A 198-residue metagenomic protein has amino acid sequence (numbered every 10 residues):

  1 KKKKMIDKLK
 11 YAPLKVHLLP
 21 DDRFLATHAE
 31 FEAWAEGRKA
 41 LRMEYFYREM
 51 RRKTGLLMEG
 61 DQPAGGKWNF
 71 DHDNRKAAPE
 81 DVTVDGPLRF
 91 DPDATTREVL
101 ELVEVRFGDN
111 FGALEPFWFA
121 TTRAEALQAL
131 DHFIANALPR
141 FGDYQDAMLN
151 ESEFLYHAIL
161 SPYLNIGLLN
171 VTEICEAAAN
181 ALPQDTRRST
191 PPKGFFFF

Functional and structural regions predicted by a protein language model:
K2-W118: Beta-rich, aromatic/charged-enriched effector core domains that present basic-aromatic interfaces for binding
D73-F198: Catalytic cores of enzymes that engage adenine nucleotides and/or redox cofactors via long glycine-rich, Lys/Arg/His
